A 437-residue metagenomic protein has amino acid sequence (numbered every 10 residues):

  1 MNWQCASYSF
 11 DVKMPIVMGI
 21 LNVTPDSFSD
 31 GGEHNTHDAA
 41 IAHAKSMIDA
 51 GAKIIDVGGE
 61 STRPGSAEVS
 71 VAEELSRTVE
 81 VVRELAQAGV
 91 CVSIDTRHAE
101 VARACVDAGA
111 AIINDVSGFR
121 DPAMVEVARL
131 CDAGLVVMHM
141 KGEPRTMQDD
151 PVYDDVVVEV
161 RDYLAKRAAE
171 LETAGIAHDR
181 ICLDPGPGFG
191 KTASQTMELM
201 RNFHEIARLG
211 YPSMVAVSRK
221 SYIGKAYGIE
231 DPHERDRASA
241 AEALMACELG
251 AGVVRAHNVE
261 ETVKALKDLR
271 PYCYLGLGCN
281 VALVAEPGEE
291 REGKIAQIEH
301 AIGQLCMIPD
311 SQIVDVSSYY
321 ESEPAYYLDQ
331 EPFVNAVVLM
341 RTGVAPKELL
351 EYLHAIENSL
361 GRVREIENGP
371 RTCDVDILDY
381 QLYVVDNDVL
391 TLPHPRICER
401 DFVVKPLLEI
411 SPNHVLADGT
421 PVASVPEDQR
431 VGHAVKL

Functional and structural regions predicted by a protein language model:
M1-M14, K45, R270-Y272: SAM-dependent methyltransferases
C5, S29-D38, A42-H43, T62-E84 (+6 more regions): Active-site-adjacent loop and "lid" segments of alpha/beta metabolic enzymes
A42-G58, L249-G250: Catalytic domains of carbohydrate-active enzymes, especially glycoside hydrolases
S61-S66, V314-R341: Short, charge-patterned binding micro-sites
A177-R180: Short acidic capping loops at alpha-helix termini that bridge into adjacent secondary structure
P271-S311, S317-E321: N-terminal beta1-alpha1 ligand-phosphate binding loop
A325-F333, K347-L350, H354-L437: Flexible, gly/pro- and Lys/Arg-enriched active-site loops
